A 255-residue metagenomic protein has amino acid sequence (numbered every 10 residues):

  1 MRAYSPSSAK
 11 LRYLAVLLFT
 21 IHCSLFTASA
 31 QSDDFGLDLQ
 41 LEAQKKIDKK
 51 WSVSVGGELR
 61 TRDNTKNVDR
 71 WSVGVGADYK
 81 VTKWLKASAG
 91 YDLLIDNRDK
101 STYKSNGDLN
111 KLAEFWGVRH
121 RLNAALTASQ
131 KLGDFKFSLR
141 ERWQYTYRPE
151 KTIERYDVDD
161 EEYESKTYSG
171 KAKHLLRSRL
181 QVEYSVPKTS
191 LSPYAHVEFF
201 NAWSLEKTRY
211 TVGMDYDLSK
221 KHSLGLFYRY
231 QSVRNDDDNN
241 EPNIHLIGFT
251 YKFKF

Functional and structural regions predicted by a protein language model:
Q31-R98: Start-of-domain marker
D34, K66-W71, K100-N106, E150-V158 (+2 more regions): Outer-membrane beta-barrel translocator domains and adjoining extracellular loop/strand segments of Gram-negative
F35-L37, D69-W71, V118-L122, G170-L176 (+2 more regions): Residues that define the transmembrane beta-barrel architecture of outer-membrane proteins
L41, G74-V75, A124-L126, S178-L180 (+2 more regions): Membrane-embedded beta-strands of outer-membrane beta-barrel proteins, especially the hydrophobic/small aromatic
K50-V55, W84-A89, G133-F137, K188-S192 (+1 more regions): Repeated loop/turn-to-beta-strand initiation elements of outer-membrane beta-barrel proteins
G57-D63, Y91-N97, Q130, W143-Y147 (+3 more regions): Transmembrane beta-strands of outer-membrane beta-barrel pores
L59-D63, G107-A113, E162-Y168, E198-F200 (+1 more regions): Extracellular loop and loop/strand-boundary signature of outer-membrane beta-barrel proteins
L126-S129, Y216, N243-F255: Outer-membrane beta-barrel "beta-signal"
